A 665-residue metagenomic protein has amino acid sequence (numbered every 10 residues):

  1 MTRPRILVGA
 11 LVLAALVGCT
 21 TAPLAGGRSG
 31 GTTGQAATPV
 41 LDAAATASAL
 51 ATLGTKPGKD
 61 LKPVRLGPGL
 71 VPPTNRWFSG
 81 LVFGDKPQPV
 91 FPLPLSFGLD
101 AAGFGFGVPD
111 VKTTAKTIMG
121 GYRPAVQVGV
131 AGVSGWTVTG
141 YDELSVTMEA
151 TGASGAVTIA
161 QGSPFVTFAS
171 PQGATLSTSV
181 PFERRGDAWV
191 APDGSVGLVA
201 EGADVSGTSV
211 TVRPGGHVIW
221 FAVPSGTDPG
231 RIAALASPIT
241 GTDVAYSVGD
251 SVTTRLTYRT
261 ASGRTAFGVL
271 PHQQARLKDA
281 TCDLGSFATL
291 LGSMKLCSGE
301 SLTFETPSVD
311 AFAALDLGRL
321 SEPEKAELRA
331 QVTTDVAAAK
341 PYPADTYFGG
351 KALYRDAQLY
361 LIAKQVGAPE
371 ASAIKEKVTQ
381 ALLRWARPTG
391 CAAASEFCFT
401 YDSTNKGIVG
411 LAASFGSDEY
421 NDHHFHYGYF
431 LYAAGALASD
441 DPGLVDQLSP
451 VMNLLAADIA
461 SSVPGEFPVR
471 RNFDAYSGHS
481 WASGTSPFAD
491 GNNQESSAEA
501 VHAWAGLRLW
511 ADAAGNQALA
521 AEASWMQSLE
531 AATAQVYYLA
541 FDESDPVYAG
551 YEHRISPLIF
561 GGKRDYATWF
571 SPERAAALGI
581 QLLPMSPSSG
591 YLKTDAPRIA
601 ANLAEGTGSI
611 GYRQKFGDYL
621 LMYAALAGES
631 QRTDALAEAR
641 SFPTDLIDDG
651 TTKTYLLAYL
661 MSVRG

Functional and structural regions predicted by a protein language model:
M1, R471-L519, G550-L558, G562-Y566 (+1 more regions): Charged interaction patches that mediate protein-protein contacts
M1-G27: Secretory targeting and sorting signals
C19-S417, N421-D422, S462, E466 (+3 more regions): Ser/Thr/Asn(+Pro)-rich, low-complexity disordered segments
P343-A363, V378, S417-A456, S496-W504: Aromatic-rich carbohydrate-recognition surfaces in CAZymes
V366-G367, L437-Q447, L507-E522: Inter-helical turn/loop segments and adjacent helix faces that build the functional surface of alpha-helical bundle
C398-Y401, N405-Y420, D441-A500, L509-D512: Flexible, surface-exposed loop/gating regions in the mature catalytic domains of secreted/periplasmic hydrolases
S449-I459, L519-E530, A534: Short secondary-structure subsegments characteristic of cysteine-rich extracellular domains
